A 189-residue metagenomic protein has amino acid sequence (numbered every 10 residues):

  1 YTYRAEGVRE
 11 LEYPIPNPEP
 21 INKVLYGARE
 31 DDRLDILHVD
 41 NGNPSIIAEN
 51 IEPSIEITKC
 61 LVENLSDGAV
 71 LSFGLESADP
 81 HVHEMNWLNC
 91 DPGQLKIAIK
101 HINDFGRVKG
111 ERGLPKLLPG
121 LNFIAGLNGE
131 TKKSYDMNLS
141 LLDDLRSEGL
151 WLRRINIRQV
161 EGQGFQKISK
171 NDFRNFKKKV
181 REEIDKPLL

Functional and structural regions predicted by a protein language model:
Y1-G120, A125-N128: Conserved SAM/AdoMet-binding glycine-rich loop
E30-L34, G106-L114, D136-L139, D143-L189: Auxiliary Fe-S-binding modules of radical SAM enzymes
E52-T58, L127-R146: Catalytic cores of alpha/beta
E84-N86, S134, I168: A generic "cationic amphipathic patch" detector
